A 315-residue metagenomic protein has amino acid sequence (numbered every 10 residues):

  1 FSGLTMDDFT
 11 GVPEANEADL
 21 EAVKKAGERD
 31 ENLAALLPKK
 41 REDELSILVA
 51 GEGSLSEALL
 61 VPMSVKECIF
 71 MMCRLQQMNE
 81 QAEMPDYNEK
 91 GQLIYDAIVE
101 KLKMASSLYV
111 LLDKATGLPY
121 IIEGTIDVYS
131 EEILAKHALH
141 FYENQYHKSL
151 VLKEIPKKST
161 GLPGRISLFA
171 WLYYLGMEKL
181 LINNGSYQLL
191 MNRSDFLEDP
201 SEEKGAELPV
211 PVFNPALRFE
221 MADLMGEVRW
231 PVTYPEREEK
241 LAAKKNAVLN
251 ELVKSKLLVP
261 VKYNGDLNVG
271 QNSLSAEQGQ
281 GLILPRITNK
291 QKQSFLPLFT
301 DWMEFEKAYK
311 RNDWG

Functional and structural regions predicted by a protein language model:
F1-G315: An interfacial alpha-helical scaffold signature
